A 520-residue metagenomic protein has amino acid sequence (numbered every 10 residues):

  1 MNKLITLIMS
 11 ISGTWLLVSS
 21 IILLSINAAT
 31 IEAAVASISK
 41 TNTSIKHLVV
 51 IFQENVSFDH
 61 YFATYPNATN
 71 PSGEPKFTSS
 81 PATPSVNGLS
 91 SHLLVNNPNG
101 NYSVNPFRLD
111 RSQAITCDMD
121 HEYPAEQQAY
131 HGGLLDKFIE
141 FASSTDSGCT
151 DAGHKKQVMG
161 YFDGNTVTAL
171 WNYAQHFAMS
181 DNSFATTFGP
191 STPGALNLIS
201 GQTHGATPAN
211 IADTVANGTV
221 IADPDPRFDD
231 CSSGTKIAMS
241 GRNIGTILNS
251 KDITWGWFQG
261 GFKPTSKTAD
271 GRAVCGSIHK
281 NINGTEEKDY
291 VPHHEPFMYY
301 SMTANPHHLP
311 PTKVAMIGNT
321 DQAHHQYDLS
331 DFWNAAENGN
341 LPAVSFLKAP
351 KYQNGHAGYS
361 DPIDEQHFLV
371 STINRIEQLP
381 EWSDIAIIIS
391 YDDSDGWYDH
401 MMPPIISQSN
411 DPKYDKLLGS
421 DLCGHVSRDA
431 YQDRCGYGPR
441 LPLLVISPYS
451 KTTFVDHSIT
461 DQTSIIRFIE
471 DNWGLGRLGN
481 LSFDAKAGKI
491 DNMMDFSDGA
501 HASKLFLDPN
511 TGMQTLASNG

Functional and structural regions predicted by a protein language model:
M1-L4: Positively charged n-region of N-terminal signal peptides that target proteins for export
I11-S25: Bacterial N-terminal signal peptides
A28-G520: N-terminal pro-sequences and low-complexity stem/linker regions of secreted or lumenal proteins
